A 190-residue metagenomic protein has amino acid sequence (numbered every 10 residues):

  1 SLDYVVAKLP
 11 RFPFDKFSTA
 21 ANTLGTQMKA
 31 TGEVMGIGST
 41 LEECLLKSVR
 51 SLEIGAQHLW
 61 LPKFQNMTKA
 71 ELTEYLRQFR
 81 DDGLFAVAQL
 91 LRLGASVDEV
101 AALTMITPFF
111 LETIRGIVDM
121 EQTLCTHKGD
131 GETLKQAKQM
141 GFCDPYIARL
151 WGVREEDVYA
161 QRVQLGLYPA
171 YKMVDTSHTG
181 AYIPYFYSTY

Functional and structural regions predicted by a protein language model:
S1-Y190: ATP-dependent carboxylate/acyl-activation modules
